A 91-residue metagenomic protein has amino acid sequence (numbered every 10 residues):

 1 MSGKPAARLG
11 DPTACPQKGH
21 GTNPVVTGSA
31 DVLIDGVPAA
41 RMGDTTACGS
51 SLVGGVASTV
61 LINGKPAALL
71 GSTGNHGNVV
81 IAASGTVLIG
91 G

Functional and structural regions predicted by a protein language model:
M1-G91: Intrinsically disordered, low-complexity proline/glycine-rich segments
